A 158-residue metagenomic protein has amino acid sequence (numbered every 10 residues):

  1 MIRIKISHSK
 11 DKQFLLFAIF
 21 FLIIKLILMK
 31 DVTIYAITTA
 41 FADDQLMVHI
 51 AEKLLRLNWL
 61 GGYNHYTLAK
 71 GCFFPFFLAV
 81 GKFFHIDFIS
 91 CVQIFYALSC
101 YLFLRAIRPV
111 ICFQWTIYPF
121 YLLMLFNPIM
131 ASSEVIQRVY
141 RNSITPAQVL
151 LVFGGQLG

Functional and structural regions predicted by a protein language model:
M1-L28, I117: Start-transfer (signal-anchor) and selected internal transmembrane alpha helices of multi-pass inner/ER membrane
S9, Q13, F84-C91, F113-P119: Membrane-interface starts of transmembrane alpha-helices
I24-Q45, R138: Helix-to-loop transition at the C-terminal end of transmembrane segments
L28, T33, K82, L104-R108 (+2 more regions): Membrane-water interface at transmembrane helix exits
D43-L55, L60, N64-I86: Short hydrophobic/aromatic helix or loop-helix immediately within or flanking a transmembrane segment in polytopic
F88-F113, L151, G155: Transmembrane-helix motifs of polytopic, lipid-linked glycan transferases
C91-F95, I129-Q156: Multi-pass, polyprenyl lipid-linked donor-dependent membrane glycosyltransferases
F103-I129, P146-A147: Transmembrane-helix signature of polytopic, membrane-embedded enzymes that assemble or transfer cell-envelope glycans
